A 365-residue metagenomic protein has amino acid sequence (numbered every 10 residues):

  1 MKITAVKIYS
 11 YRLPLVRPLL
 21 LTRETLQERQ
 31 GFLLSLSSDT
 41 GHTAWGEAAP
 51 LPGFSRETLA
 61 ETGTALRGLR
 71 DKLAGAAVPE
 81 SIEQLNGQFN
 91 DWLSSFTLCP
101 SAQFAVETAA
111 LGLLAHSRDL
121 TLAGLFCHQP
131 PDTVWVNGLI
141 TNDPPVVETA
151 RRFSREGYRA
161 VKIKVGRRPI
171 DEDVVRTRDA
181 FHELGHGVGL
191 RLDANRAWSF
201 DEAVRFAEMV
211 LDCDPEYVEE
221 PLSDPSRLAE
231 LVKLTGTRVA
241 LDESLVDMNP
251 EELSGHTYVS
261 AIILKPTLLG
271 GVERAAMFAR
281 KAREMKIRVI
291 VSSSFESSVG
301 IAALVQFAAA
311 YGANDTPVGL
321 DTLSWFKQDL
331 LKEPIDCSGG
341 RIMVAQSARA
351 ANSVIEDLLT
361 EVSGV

Functional and structural regions predicted by a protein language model:
K2-L190, N195-V204, E208-L211, L331-V365: N-terminal capping/lid subdomain adjacent to the active-site entrance of alpha/beta enzymes
T43, Q103, P215-E216, R238 (+1 more regions): Residue-level recognition of hydrophobic positions within alpha-helical transmembrane segments
P79-I82, T121-L125, E216-P221, S292-S294 (+1 more regions): Flexible, glycine/charged-enriched surface loops at secondary-structure junctions
G138, L241, I263, G319-L320: Structural signal for conserved beta-strand scaffold positions within catalytic alpha/beta enzyme cores
I163, R168-A302, A308, F326-C337: Catalytic core of soluble alpha/beta enzymes
F295-E356, V365: C-terminal alpha-helical cap/extension of soluble enzyme domains
